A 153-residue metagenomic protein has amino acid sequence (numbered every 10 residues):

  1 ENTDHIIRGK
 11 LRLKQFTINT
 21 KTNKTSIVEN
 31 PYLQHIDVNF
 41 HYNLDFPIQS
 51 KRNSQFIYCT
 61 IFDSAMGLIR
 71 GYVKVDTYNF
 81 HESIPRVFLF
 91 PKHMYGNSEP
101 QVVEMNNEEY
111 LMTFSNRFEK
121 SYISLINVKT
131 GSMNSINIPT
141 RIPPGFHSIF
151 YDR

Functional and structural regions predicted by a protein language model:
E1-R153: Beta-propeller domains
